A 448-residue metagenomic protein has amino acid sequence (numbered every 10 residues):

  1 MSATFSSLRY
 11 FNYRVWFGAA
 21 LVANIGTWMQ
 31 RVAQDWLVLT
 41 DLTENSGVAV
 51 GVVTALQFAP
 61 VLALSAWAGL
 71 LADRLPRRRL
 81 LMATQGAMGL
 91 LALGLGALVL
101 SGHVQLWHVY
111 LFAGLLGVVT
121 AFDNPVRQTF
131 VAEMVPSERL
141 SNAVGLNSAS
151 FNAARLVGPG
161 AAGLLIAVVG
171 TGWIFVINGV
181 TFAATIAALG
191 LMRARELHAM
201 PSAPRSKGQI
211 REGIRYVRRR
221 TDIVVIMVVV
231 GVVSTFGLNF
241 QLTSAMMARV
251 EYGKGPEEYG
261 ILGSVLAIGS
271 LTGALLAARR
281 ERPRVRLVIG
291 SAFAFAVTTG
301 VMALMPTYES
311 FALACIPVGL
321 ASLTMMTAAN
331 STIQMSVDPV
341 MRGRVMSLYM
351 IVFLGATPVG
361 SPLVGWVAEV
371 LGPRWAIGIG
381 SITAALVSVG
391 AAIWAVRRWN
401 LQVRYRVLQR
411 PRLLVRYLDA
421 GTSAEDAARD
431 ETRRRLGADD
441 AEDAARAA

Functional and structural regions predicted by a protein language model:
M1-D426, D430-T432, L436-G437, R446: Alpha-helical transmembrane-bundle signature of multi-pass membrane transport and export proteins
